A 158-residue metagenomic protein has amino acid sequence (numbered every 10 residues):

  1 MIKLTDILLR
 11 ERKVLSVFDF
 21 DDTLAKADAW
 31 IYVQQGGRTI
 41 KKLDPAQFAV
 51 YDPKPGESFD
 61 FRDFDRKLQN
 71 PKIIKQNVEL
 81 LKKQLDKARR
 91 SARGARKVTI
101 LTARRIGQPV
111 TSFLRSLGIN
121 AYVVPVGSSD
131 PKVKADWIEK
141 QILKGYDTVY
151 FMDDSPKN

Functional and structural regions predicted by a protein language model:
M1-R10: Short acidic, low-complexity intrinsically disordered linear motifs used for protein-protein interactions
L9-E11, D86-R90, I138-K144: A short acidic-Thr-Gly-centered motif at the start of a beta-strand
K13-K132: Alpha-helical substrate-recognition element adjacent to the catalytic core
V14, K134-K157: Conserved Lys-Pro-Asp/Glu-containing loop-to-beta segment of HAD-superfamily phosphomonoesterases, centered on
